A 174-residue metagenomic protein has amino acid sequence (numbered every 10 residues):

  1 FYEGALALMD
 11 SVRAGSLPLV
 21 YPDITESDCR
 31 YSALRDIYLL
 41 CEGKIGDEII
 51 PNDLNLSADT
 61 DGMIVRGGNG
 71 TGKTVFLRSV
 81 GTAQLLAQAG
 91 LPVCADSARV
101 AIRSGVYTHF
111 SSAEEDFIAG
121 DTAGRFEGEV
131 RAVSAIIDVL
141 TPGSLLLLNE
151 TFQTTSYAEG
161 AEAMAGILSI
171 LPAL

Functional and structural regions predicted by a protein language model:
F1-L40: Conserved P-loop NTPase architecture
S27-L174: ATPase nucleotide-binding head domains, primarily ABC-like/P-loop NTPase cores
